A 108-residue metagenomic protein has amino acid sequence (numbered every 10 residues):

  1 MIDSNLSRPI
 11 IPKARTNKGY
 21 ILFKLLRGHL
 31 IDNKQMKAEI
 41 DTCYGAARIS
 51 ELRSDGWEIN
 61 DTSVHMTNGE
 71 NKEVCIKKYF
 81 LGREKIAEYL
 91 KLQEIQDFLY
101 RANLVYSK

Functional and structural regions predicted by a protein language model:
M1-K108: Catalytic phosphate/metal-binding cores of nucleic-acid and nucleotide-processing enzymes, i.e., regions that mediate
